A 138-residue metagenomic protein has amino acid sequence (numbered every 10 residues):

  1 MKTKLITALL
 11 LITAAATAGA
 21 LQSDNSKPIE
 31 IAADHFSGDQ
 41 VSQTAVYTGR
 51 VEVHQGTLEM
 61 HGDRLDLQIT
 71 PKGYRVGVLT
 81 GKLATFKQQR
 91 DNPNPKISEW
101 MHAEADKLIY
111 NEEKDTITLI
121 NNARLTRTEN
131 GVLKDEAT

Functional and structural regions predicted by a protein language model:
M1-T7: Bacterial N-terminal signal peptides that target proteins for export
T13-A18: N-terminal signal peptide c-region/cleavage motif recognized by signal peptidases
G19-T138: N-terminal amphipathic/hydrophobic interface segments
